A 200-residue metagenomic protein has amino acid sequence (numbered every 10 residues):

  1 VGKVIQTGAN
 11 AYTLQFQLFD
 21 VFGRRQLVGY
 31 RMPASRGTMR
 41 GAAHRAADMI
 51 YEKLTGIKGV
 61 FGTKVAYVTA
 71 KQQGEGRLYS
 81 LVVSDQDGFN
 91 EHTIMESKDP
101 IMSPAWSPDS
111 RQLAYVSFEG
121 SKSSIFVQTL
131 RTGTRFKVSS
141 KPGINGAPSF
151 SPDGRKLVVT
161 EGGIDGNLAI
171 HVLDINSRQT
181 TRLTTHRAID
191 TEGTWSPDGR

Functional and structural regions predicted by a protein language model:
V1-M49: Amphipathic beta-strand/beta-sheet edge segments enriched in Tyr/Trp
F22, D85-F89, T129-G133, D174-R178: Short loop/turn segments that connect beta-strands within beta-propeller blades
M39-S80: Pro/Ala/Gly-rich low-complexity, hydrophilic intrinsically disordered segments
K58, A70-S80, E96-D99, V116-F126 (+4 more regions): A flexible loop/linker signature enriched in serine peptidases of the S9 family
G59-F61, P108-D109, P152-D153, P197-D198: Residue-level detector of Asp-centered blade-edge/turn motifs that repeat once per structural unit in beta-propeller
V65, L113-A114, G154-V158, G199-R200: Hydrophobic beta-strand positions that form the internal "hydrophobic ladder" of WD40/Gbeta-like beta-propeller blades
N90-M95, T134-S139, Q179-T184: A short beta-strand motif characteristic of beta-propeller blades
